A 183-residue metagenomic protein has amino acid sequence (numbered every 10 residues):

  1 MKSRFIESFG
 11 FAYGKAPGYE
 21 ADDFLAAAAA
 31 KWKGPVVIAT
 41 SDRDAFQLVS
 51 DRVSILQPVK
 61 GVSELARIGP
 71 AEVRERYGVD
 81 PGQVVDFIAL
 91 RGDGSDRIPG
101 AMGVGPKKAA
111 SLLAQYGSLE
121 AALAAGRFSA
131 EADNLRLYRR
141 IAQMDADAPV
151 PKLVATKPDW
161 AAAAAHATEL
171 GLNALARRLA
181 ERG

Functional and structural regions predicted by a protein language model:
M1-P151, N173: Extended two-metal-dependent nuclease catalytic cores across DNA- and RNA-processing enzymes
A130, R140-G183: Low-complexity, acidic/Ser/Thr- and charged residue-rich accessory regions of DNA metabolism proteins
